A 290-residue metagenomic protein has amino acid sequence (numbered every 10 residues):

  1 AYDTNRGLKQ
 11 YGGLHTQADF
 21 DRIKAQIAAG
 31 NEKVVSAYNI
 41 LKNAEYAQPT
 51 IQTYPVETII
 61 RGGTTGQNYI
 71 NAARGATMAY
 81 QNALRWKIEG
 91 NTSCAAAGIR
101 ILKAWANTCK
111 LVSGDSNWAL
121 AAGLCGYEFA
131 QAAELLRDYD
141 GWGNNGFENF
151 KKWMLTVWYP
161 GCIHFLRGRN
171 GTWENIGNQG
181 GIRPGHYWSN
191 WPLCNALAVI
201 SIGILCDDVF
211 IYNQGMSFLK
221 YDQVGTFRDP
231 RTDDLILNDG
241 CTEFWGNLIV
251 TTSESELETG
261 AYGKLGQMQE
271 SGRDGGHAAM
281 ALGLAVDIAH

Functional and structural regions predicted by a protein language model:
A1-G185, L193, L197, S217-K220 (+2 more regions): Extracellular glycan-targeting catalytic surfaces
A121, R183-C194, G203-D207, I211 (+1 more regions): Short, contiguous, pocket-lining structural segments that sit at or immediately flank catalytic/ligand-binding sites
L136-Y139, I202, C206: Residue-level signature of the C-terminal ends
I204-H290: Long, repeat-rich segments with strong aromatic
